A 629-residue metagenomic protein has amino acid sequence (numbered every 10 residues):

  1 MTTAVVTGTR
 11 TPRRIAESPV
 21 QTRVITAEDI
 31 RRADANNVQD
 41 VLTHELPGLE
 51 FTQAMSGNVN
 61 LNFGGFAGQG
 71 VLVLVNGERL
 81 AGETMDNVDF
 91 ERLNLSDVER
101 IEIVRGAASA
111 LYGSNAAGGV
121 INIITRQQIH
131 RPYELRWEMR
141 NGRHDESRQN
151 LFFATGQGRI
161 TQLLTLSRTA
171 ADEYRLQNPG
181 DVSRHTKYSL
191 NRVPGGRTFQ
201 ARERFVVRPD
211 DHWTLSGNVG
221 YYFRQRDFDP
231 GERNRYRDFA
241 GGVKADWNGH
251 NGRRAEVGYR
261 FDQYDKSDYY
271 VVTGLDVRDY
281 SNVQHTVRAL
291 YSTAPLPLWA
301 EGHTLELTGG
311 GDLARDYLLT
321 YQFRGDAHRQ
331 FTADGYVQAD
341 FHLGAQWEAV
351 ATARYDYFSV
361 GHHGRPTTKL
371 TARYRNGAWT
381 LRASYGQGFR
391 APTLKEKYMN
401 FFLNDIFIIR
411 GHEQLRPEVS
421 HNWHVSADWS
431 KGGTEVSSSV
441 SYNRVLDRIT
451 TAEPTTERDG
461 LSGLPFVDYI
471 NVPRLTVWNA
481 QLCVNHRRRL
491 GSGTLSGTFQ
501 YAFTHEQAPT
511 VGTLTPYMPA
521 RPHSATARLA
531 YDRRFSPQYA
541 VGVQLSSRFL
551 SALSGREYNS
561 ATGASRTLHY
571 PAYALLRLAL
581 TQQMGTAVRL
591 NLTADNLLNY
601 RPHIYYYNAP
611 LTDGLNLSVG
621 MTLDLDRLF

Functional and structural regions predicted by a protein language model:
T3-A33, N60: N-terminal periplasmic "start-of-domain" segments of outer-membrane beta-barrel proteins
Q39-E78: Extracytoplasmic beta-strand/coil segments of soluble accessory domains associated with Gram-negative outer-membrane
E78-R105: Short acidic/polar hinge/loop motifs at secondary-structure boundaries that mediate gating or recognition
A110, N122, H130-P132, E138-R140 (+1 more regions): Periplasmic-side early beta-strands and strand-to-turn transitions of outer-membrane beta-barrels
A154, P194-G195, R208, A383-G386 (+2 more regions): Conserved C-terminal beta-signal and adjacent last beta-strands/turns of outer-membrane beta-barrel proteins
L163, R202, V206-F223, R235-R365 (+5 more regions): Face-selective signature of the C-terminal outer-membrane beta-barrel domain
R233-N248, G361, T380, Q387-V445 (+3 more regions): Outer-membrane beta-barrel signature, preferentially recognizing the C-terminal barrel domain of Gram-negative
H342-E348, S441-V445, L464-R556: Gram-negative outer-membrane beta-barrel transporters
